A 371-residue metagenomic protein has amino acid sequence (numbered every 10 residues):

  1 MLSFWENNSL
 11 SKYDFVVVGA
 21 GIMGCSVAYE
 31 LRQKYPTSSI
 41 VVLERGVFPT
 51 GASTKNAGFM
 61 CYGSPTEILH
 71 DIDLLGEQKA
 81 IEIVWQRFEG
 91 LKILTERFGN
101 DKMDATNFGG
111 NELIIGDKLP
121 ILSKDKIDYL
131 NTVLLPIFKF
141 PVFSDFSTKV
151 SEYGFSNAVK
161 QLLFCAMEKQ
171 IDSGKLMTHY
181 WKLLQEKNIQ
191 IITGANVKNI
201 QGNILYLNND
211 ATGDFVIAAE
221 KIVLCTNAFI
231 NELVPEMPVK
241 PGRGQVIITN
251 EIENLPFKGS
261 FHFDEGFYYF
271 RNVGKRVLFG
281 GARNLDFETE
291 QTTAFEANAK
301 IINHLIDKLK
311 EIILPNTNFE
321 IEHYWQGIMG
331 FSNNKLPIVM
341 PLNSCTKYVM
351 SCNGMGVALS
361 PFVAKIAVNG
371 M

Functional and structural regions predicted by a protein language model:
M1-F15, Q33-K34, S38: Extreme N-terminal leader/targeting segments of oxidoreductases
G19-M23, R45: Glycine-rich Rossmann-fold phosphate-binding loop(s) that bind the pyrophosphate of adenine dinucleotide cofactors
E30, S39, G46-T106, I121-D125: Conserved FAD-binding subdomain of flavin-dependent enzymes
T66-I72, E96-K182, K187: Flavin (FAD/FMN) cofactor-binding and adjacent substrate-gating region of FAD-dependent oxidoreductase domains
Q190-Y206: A conserved short coil-to-beta-strand element within the FAD-binding core of flavoproteins
N208-K258: Central helical "cap/lid" subdomain
E253-L255, Q291-Q326: Flavin-binding catalytic cores
P315-M371: C-terminal catalytic lobe of FAD-dependent flavoproteins
